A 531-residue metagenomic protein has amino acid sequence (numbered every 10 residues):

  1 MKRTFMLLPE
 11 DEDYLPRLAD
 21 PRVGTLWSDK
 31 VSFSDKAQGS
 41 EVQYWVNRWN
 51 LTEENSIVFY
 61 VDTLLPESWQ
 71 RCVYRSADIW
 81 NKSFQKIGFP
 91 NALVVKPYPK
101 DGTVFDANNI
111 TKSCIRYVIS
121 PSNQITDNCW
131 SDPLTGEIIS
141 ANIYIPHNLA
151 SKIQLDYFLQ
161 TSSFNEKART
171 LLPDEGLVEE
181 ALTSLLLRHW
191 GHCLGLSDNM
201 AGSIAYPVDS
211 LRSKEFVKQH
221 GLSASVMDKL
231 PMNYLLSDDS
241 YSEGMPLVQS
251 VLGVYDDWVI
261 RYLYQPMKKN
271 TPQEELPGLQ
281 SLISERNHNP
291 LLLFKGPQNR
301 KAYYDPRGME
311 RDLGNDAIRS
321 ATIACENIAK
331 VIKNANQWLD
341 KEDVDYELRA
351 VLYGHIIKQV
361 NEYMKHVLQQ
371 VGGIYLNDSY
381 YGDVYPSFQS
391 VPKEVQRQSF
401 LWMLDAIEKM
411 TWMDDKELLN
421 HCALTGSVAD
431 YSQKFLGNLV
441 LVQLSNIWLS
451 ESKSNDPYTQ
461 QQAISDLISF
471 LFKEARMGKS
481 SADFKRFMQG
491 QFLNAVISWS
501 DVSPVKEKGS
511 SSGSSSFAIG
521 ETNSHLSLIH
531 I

Functional and structural regions predicted by a protein language model:
M1-L65, K82-S83, Y98-I153, Y157-D174 (+3 more regions): Auxiliary tRNA-acceptor-end handling modules of aminoacyl-tRNA synthetases
T63, E67-R75, G176-A181, L185 (+1 more regions): Soluble non-cytosolic domains of exported or imported proteins
L64-A92: Zn2+-dependent metallopeptidase catalytic core
S68-W69, K152, L235-S237: Short, solvent-exposed loop/turn elements at domain surfaces
D78-F89, G191-H192, L196, M232 (+1 more regions): Sec-exported extracytoplasmic/periplasmic mature domains
P97-V118, E180-S237: The catalytic-center signature of Zn2+-dependent metalloproteases
G202-L528: Conserved catalytic/binding loops enriched for acidic/polar residues
